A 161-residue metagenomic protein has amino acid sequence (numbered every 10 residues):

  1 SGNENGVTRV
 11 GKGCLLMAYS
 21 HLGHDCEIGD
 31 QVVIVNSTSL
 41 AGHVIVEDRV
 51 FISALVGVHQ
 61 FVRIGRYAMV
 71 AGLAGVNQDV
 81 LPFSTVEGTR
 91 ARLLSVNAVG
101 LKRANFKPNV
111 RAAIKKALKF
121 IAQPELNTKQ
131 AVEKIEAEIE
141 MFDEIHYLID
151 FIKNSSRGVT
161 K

Functional and structural regions predicted by a protein language model:
S1-R92: Structural signal for interior beta-strand "rungs" in well-ordered beta-sheet cores of soluble enzyme domains
F83, T89-K161: Terminal amphipathic alpha-helical/low-complexity segments used for targeting or macromolecular assembly
